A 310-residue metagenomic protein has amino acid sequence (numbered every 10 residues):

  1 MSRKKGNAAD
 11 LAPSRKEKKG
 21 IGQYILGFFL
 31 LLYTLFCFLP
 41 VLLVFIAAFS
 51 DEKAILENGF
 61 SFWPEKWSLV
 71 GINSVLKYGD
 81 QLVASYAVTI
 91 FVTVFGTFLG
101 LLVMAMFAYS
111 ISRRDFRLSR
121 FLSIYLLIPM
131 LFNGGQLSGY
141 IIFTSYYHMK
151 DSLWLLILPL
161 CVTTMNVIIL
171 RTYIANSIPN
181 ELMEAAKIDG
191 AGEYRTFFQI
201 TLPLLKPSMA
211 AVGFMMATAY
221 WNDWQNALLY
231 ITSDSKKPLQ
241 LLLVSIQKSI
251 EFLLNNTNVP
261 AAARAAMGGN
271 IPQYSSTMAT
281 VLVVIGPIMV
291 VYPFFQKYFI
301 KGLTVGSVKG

Functional and structural regions predicted by a protein language model:
S2-G310: A hydrophobic, multi-pass inner-membrane permease signature
